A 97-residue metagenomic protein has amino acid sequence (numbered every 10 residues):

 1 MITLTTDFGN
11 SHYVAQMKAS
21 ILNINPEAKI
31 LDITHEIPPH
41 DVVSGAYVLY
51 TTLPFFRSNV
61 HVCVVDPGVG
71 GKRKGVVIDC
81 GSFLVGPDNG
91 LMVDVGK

Functional and structural regions predicted by a protein language model:
M1-E36: N-terminal glycine-rich anion-binding loop in soluble enzyme alpha/beta folds
I24-D32, E36-Y47, T51, F55-K97: Active-site histidine-anchored catalytic micro-motif
